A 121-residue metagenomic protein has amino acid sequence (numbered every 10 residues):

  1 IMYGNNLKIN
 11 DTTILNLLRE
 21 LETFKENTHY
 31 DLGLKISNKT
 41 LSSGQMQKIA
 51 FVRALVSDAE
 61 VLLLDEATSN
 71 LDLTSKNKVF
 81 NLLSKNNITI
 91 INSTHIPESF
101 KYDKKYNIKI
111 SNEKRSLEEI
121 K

Functional and structural regions predicted by a protein language model:
I1-T23: Q-loop/switch helix immediately C-terminal to the Walker
R19-I49: ABC-fold ATPase nucleotide-binding domain signature/coupling loops
S37-T40, E66-A67, L71-T74, V79: Walker B catalytic motif
I49-A54, K78: ABC ATPase nucleotide-binding domain "signature" region
V56-E60: A short, proline-enriched helix->beta-strand linker immediately N-terminal to the Walker B motif in ABC-type P-loop
L63: Active-site beta3 strand of CheY-like receiver
L82-F100: Conserved catalytic loops of ABC-family nucleotide-binding domains
H95-I96, F100-I120: H-loop (His-switch) and adjacent beta-strand-loop-beta switch element of ABC-type ATPase nucleotide-binding domains
